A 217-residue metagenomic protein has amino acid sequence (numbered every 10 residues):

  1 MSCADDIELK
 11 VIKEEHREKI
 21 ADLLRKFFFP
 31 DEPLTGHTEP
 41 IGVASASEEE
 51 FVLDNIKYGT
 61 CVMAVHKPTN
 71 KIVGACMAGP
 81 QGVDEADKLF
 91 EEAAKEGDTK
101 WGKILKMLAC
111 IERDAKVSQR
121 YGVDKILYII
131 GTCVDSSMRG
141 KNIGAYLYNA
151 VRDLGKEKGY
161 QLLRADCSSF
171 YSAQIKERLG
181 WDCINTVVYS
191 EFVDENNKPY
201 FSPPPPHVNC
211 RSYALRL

Functional and structural regions predicted by a protein language model:
I7-D22: A short beta-loop-alpha structural element at the N-terminal edge of CoA-dependent acyl/N-acetyltransferase catalytic
D22-T38, D84-E85: Helix-loop element at the rim of GNAT/NAT acetyltransferase active sites that forms part of the acceptor-substrate
L34-C61, H66-K67, M77, K116-S118: Active-site rim helix/loop that mediates acceptor-substrate recognition in acyltransferases
K71-G131, N185-P206: Conserved acyl-donor/pantetheine-binding loop and adjacent beta-alpha core of acyl/acetyltransferases and related
A115-V123, Y146-L162: Conserved acyl-CoA
I126-L127, G155-S168, R178: Conserved GNAT acetyl-CoA-binding A-motif
Y128-V134, R139-E157: Conserved acetyl-CoA-binding loop-helix of GNAT-fold acetyltransferases
E177-V187: Conserved acetyl-CoA-binding loop of GNAT-fold acetyltransferases
